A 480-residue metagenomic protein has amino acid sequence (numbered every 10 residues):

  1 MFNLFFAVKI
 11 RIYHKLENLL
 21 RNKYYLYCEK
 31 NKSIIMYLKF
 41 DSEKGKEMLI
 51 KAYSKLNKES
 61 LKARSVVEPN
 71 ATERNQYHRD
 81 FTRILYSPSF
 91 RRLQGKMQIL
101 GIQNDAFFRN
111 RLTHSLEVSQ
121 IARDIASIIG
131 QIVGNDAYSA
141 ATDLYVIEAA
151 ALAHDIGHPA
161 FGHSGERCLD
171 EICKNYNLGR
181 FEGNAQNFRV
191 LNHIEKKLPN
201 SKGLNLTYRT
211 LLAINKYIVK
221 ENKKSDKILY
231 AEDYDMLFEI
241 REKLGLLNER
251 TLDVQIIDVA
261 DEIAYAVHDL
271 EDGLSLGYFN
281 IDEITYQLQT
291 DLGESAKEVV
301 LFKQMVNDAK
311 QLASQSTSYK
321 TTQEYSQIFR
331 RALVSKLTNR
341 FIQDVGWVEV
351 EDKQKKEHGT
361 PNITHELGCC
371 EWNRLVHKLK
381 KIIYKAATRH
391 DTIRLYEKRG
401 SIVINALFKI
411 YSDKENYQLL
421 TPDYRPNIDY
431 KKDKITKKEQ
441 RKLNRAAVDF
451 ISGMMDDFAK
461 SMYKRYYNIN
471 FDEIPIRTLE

Functional and structural regions predicted by a protein language model:
L4-F6, H14, L19, L26: Short hydrophobic targeting helices and cationic amphipathic motifs that mediate membrane/organellar targeting
I35-E73, L85-K96, L116, Q120-I121 (+3 more regions): Sequence-structural signature of the catalytic-core scaffold of metal-dependent phosphohydrolases that act on
K96-A106, I382-A387: A short small-residue
L301-K442, M454, S461, Y466 (+2 more regions): C-terminal subdomains that position terminal phosphate/3'-OH groups for nucleotidyl transfer/ligation, primarily on
